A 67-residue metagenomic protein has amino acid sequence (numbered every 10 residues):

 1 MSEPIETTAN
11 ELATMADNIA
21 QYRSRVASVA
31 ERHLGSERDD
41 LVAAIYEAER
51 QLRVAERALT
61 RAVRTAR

Functional and structural regions predicted by a protein language model:
M1-A30: N-terminal acidic leader/helix
P4, T65-A66: Short, solvent-exposed, charged loop/turn and helix-capping segments that join or cap alpha-helices on peripheral
S28-T65: Short, charge-rich amphipathic interface segments used for partner binding and complex assembly
